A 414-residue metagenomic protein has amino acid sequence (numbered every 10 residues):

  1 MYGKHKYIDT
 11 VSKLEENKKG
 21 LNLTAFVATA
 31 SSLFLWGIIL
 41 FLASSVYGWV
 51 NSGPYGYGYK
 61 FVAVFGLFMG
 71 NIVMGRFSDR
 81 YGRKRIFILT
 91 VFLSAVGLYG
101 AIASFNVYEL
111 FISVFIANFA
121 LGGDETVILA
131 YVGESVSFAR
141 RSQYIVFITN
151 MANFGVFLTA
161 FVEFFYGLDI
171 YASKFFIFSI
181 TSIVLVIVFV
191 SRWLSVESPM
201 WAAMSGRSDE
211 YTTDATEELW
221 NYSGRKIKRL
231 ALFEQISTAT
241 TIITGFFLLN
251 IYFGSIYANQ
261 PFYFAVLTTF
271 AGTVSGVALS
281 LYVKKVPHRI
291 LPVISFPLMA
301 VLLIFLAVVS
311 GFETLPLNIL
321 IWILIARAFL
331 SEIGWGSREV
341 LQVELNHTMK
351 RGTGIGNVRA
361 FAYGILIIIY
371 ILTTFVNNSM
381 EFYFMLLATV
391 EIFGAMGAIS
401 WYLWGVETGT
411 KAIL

Functional and structural regions predicted by a protein language model:
M1-Y47: Cytosolic juxtamembrane N-terminal segment immediately preceding the first transmembrane helix of multi-pass
A43-S44, R225-G276: Extracytoplasmic gate region of multi-pass secondary transporters
F61-R76, V266-A278: Central cavity-lining transmembrane alpha-helices of secondary-active solute carriers, predominantly the Major
R85-Y99, L291-F305: Structural signature of the two symmetry-related core transmembrane helices
E109-G123, L317-I333: Hydrophobic core of transmembrane alpha-helices in multi-pass small-molecule transporters, especially MFS/SLC-type
F115-N150: Cytoplasmic helix-loop-helix junction between adjacent transmembrane helices in 12-TM secondary transporters
R140-I170, T181-L185, V358-Y370: Glycine-rich segments within core transmembrane alpha-helices of 12-TM secondary carriers
Q143, G167-W220, I392-L414: Central mid-sequence intracellular linker of multi-pass
